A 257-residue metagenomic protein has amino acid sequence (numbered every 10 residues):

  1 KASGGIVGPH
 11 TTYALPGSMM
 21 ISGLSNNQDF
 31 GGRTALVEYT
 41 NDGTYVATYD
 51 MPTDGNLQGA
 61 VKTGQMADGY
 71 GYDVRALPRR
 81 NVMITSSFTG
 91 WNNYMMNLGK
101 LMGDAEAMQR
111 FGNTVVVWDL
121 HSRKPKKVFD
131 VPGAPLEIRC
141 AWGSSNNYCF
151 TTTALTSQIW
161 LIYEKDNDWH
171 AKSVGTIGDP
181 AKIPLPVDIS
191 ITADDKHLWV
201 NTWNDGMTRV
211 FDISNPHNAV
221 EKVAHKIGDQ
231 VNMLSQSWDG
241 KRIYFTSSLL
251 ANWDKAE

Functional and structural regions predicted by a protein language model:
K1-G5, V46-G69, P125-L136, W169-P184 (+1 more regions): Surface-exposed loop and turn segments in beta-propeller and other repeat-based domains that flank or scaffold
K1-P78: Asp-box/WD-like beta-propeller blade repeats and closely related beta-sheet repeat scaffolds
T11, D73, E137-C140, D188 (+1 more regions): Conserved beta-strand position repeated once per blade in WD40 beta-propeller domains
P16-S18, R79-N81, S145-N147, D194-K196 (+1 more regions): Short coil/turn segments that connect the beta-strands within blades of beta-propeller domains
I21-S25, D29-F30, L77, T85-F88 (+4 more regions): Conserved beta-strand positions in repeat-built beta-propeller and related beta-rich domains
I21-T34, S86-R110, T246-E257: Short, conserved, GDST-rich strand-edge loop motifs in beta-rich repeat architectures
T40-V46, V117-R123, L161-H170, V210-A219 (+1 more regions): Short loop/turn segments immediately following beta-strands, especially the blade-tip and inter-blade linker loops
S157, P180-K255: Loop/turn-rich, solvent-exposed surfaces of beta-rich toroidal or solenoidal domains
